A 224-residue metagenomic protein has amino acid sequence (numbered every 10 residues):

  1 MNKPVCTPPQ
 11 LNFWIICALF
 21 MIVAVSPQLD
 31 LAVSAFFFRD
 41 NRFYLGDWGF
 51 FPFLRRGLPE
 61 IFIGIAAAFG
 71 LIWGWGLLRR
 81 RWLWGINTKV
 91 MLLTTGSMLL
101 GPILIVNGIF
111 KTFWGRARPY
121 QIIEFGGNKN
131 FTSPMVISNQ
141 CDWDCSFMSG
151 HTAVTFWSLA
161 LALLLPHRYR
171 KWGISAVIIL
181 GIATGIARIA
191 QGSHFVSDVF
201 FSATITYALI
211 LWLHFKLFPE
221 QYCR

Functional and structural regions predicted by a protein language model:
N2, R39, W73-V90: Membrane-helix interface linkers and caps
N2-G70, G108-W114, R118, I123 (+1 more regions): N-terminal transmembrane-helix/juxtamembrane module of multi-pass inner/ER membrane proteins
K3-I16, F20, T132-R224: Membrane-embedded catalytic cores of phosphoryl/pyrophosphoryl-handling enzymes
F20-P27, S97-I103, G181-T184: Alpha-helical transmembrane segments of multi-pass membrane proteins
V25-P27, L71-L83, A162-R168, W212-F218: Structural signal for the C-terminal ends of transmembrane alpha-helices and the immediately following loop
L58-W73, H151-L163: Hydrophobic alpha-helical transmembrane segments
I65, F69-L77, L100-V106: Transmembrane alpha-helices and immediately adjacent membrane-cytoplasm interface residues in multi-pass integral
I86-L165: Membrane-interface loops
